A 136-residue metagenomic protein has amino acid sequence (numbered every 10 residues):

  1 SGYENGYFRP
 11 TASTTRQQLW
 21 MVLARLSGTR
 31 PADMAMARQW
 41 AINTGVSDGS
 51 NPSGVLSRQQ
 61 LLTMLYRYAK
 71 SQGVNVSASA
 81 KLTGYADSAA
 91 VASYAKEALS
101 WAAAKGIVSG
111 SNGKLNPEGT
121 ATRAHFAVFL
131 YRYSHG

Functional and structural regions predicted by a protein language model:
S1-Q60, L65-A95, S109-A121, R132-G136: Feature responds to low-complexity, polar/acidic, surface-exposed segments characteristic of secreted/exported proteins
G106: Phosphate/pyrophosphate-binding loop motifs in nucleotide- or prenyl diphosphate-using proteins
